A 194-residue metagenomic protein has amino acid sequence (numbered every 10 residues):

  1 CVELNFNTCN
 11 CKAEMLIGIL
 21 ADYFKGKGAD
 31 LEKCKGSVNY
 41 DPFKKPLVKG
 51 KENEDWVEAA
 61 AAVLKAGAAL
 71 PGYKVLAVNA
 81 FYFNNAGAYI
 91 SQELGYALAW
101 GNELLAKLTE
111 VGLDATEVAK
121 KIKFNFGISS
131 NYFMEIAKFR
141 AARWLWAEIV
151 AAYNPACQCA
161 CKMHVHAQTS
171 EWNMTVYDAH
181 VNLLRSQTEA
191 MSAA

Functional and structural regions predicted by a protein language model:
C1-N131, Y153-H166: Catalytic alpha/beta active-site cores
L70-Y73, W172, A194: Short secondary-structure junctions and interdomain/linker hinges
A88-L94, S129-A141, S170-L184: Short glycine/threonine-rich loop-to-helix capping motif typified by GTGT followed within a few residues by an Asp-Pro
W144, E148: ATP-dependent phospho-/nucleotidyl transfer catalytic cores
V150-N154, M191-A194: Alpha-helix capping/termination and helix-coil
V181-A194: Conserved phosphate/anionic-ligand binding catalytic regions in large, soluble enzymes, centered on
